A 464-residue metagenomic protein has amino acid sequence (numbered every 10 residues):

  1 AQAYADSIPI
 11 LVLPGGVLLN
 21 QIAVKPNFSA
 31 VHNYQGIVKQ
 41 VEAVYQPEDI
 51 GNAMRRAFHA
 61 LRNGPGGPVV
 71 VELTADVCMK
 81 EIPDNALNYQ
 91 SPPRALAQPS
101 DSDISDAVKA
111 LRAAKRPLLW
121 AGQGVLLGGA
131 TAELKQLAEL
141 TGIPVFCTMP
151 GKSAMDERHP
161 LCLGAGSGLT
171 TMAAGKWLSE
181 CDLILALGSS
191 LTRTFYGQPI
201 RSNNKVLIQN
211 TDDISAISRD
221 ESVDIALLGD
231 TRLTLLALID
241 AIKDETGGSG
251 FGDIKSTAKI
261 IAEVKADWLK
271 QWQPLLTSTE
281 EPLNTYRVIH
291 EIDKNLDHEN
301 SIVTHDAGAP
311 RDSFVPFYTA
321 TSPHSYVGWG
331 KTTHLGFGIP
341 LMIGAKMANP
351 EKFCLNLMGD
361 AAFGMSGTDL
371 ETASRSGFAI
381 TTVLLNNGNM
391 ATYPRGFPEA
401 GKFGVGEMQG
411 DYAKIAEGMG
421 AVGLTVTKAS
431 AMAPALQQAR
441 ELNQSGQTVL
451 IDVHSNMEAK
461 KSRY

Functional and structural regions predicted by a protein language model:
A1-G248, G252, T372, A379-T382 (+3 more regions): N-terminal alpha/beta PP-like core and its mobile active-site loop of ThDP/TPP-dependent enzymes
I22-K25, R94-D106, G166-T170, L283-N284 (+4 more regions): A general structural motif
Q40, R112-L118, D297-H298, P350-C354 (+1 more regions): Short, surface-exposed connector motifs at secondary-structure boundaries
V70-M79, T257-W268, L450-K461: A short, charged, Gly/Pro-tolerant segment at domain boundaries
G122-L127, T277-S278, G359-A361: Conserved short loop/turn motifs at secondary-structure junctions
E180, S218-D220, A226-L228, R232-L236 (+2 more regions): Thiamine diphosphate
A262-P340, A345: Active-site diphosphate/adenylate-binding microenvironment
